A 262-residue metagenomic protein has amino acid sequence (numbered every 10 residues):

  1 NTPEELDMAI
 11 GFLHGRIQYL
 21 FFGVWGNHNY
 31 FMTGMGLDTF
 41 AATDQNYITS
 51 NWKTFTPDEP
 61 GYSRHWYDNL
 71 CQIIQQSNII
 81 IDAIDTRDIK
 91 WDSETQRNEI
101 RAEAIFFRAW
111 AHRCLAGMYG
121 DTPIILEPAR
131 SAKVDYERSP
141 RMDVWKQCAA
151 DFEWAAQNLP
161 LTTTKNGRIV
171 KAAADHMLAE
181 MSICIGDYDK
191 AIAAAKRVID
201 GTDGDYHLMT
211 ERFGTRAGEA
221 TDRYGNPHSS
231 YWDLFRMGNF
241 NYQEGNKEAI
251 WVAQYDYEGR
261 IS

Functional and structural regions predicted by a protein language model:
N1-A42, E153, A172, L178 (+1 more regions): An aromatic- and glycine-enriched ligand-binding surface/loop that stacks and positions planar moieties
T2-G26, A41-Y119, D135, S139-M142 (+1 more regions): Conserved, well-structured interaction surfaces
A116-E127, Y188-A193: Short, well-structured active-site flanking segments
D121-P128, A156-N166, Y206-R216: Glycine- and aromatic-rich loop/turn segments at beta-sheet edges
I125-S131, A172-A173: Short, conserved phosphate-binding/catalytic loop or strand-edge motifs used in phosphoryl-/nucleotidyl-transfer
P128-A132, R197-D200: Short edge-strand/loop segments of extracellular domains
S131-D143, D187-K190: Structural transition elements
C148: Catalytic-face loop-and-helix region of soluble metabolic enzyme cores
